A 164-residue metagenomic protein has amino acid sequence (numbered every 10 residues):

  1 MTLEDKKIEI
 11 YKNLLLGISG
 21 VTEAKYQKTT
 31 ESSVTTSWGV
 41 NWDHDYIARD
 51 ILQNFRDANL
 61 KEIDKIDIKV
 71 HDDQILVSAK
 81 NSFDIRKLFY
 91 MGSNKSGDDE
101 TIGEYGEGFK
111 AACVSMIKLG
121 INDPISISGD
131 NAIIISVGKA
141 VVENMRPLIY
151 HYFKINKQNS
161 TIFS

Functional and structural regions predicted by a protein language model:
T2-K28, I117-G129, S136-S164: Flexible, glycine-/charge-rich segments associated with ATP-binding catalytic modules
L16-G17, E23-I51, K95-G103: Conserved short strand/loop->alpha-helix "switch" segment adjacent to the catalytic nucleotide/phosphoryl-transfer site
G17-T30, S78-Y90: Active-site-adjacent bridging/hinge elements
T35, V40, D73-A79, E143 (+2 more regions): Generic recognition of long tandem-repeat/solenoid scaffolds
W38-I66, G108-M116: Conserved ATP-binding N-box helix of the HATPase_c
R56-L88: Active-site-proximal helix-loop elements at catalytic-domain edges
D64-I68, I133-A140: Broad, structure-driven detector of short, well-ordered beta-strand segments within folded domains
L76-V137: Flexible ATP-lid and adjacent glycine-rich G1/G2 motifs of the Bergerat
